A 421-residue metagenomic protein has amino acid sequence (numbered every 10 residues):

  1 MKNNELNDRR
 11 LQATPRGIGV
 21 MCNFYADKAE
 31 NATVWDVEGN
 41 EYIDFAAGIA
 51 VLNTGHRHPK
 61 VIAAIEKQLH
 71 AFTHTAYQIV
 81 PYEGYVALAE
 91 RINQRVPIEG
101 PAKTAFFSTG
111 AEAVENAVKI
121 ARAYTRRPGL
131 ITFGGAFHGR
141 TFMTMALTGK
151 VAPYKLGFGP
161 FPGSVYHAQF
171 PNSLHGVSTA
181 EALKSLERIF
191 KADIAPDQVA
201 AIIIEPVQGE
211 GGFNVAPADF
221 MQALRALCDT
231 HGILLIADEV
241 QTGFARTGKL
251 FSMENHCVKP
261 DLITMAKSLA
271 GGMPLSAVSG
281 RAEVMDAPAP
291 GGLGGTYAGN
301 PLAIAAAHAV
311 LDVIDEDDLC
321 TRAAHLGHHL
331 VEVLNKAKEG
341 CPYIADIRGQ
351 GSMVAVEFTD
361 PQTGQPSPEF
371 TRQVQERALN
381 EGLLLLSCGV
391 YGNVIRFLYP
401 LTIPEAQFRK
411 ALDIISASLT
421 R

Functional and structural regions predicted by a protein language model:
M1-R421: Conserved N-terminal phosphate-binding loop of PLP-dependent enzymes in the Aspartate aminotransferase
